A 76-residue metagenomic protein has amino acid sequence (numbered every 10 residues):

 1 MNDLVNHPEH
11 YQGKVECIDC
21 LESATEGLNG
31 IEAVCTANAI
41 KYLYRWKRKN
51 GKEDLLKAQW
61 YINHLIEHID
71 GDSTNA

Functional and structural regions predicted by a protein language model:
M1-A76: Intrinsically disordered, low-complexity regulatory regions that flank transcription factor DNA-binding cores
